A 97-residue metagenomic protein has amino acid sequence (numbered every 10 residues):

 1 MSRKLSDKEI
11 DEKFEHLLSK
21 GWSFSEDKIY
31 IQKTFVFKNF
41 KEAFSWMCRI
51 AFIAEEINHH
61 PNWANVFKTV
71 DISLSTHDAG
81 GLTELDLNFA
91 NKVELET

Functional and structural regions predicted by a protein language model:
M1-T97: Charge-rich alpha-helical segments
